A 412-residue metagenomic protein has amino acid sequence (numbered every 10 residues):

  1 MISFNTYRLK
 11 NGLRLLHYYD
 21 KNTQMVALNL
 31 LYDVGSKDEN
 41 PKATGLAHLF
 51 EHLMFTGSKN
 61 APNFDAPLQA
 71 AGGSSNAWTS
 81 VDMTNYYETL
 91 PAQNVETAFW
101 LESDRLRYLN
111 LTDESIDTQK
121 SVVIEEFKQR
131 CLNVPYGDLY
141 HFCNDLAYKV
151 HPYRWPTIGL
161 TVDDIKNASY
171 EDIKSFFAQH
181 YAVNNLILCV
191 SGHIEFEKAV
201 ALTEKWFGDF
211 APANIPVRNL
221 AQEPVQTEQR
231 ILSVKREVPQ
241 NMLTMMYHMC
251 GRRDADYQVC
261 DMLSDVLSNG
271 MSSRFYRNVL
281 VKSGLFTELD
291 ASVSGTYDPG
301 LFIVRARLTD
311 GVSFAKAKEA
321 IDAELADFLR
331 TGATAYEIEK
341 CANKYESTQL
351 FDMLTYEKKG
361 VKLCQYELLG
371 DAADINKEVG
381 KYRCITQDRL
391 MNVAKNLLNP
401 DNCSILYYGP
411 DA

Functional and structural regions predicted by a protein language model:
M1-Q24: N- or domain-start disorder-to-order transition segments that initiate the globular core
M1-T6, N144-L186, R218-E223, Q349 (+1 more regions): Histidine-acidic residue clusters that define the catalytic metal-binding segment of zinc metallopeptidase domains
I2-N5, K149-V150, R154-T157, A182-G251 (+2 more regions): An aromatic/glycine/proline-enriched structural segment found at the starts of mature extracellular/organellar domains
G12, L30, H48, Y86 (+13 more regions): Buried hydrophobic packing residues in well-ordered domains
A27-T89, W155-I158, N269-L285: M16/MPP (pitrilysin/insulinase) zinc-metallopeptidase core fold and M16-derived inactive scaffolds
G57, T89-V122, D290, S294-D352: M16/insulysin-pitrilysin zinc metalloprotease superfamily fold
I165, T244-H248, L267-L308: A structural supersecondary motif
I187-V190, R307, F328, Y336-A412: C-terminal regions of mature proteins
